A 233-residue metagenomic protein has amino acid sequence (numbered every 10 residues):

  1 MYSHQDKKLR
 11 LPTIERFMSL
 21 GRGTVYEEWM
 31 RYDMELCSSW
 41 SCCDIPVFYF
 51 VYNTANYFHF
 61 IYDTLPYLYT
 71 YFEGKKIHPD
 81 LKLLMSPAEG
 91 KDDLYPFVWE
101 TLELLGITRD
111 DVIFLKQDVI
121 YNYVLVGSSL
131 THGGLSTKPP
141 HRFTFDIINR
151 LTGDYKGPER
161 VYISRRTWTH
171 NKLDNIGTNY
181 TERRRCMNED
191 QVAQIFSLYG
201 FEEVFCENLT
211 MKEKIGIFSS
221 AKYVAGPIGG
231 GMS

Functional and structural regions predicted by a protein language model:
M1-S233: The feature primarily captures lumenal catalytic ectodomains of type II secretory-pathway glycosyltransferases
